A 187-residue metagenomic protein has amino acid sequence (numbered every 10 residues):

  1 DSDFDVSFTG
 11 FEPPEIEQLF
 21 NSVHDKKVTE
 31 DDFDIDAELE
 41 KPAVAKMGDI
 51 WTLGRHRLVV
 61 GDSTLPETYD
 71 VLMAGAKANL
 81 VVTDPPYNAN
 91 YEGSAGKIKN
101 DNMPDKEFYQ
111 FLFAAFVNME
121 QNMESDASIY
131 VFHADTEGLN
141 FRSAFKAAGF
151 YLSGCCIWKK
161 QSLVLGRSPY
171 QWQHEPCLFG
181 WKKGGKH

Functional and structural regions predicted by a protein language model:
D1-H187: Core catalytic lobe of class I
